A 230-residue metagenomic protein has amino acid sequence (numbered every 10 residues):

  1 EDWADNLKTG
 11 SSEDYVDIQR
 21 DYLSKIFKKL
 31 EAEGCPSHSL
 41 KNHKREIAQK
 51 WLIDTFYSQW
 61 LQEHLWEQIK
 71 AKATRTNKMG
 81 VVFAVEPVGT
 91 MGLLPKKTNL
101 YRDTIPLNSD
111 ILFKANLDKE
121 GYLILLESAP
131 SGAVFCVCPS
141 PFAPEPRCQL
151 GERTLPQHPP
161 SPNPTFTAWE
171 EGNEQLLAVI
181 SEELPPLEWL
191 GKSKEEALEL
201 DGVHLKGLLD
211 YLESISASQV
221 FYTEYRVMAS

Functional and structural regions predicted by a protein language model:
E1-L112, D118-S230: Secretory-pathway glycoprotein ectodomains that are cysteine- and/or Ser/Thr/Pro-rich
